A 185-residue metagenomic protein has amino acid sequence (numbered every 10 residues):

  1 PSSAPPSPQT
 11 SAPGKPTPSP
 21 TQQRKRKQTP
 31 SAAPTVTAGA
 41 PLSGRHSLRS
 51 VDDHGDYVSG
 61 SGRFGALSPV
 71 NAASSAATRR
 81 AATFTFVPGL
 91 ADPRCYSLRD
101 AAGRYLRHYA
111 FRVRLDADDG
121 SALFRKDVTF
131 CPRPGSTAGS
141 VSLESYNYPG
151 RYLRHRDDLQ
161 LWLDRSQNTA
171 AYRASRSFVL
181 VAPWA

Functional and structural regions predicted by a protein language model:
P1, P6-Q9, P13-A185: Lectin-like carbohydrate-binding module/patch detector with strong preference for beta-trefoil
